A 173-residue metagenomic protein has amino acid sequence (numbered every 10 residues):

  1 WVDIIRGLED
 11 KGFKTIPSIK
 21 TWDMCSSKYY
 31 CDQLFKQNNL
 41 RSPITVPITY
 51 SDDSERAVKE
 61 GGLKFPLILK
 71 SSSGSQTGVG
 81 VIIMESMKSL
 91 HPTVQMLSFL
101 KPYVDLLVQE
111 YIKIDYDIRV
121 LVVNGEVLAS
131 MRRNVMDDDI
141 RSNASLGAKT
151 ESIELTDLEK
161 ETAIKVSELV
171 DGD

Functional and structural regions predicted by a protein language model:
W1-I16, T21, Y30: ATP-binding N-terminal substructure of ATP-dependent carboxylate-amine bond-forming enzymes
I4, S54, A163: Aromatic/hydrophobic pocket-lining residues that form π-stacking "cages" and hydrophobic walls in ligand
E9, K36, E168: Anion (oxyanion) recognition and catalysis
K14, R41, E126, D173: Residue-level detector of anion-binding/catalytic polar loops
K20-L106, D157: Active-site nucleotide/adenylate-binding loops and adjacent lid/helix of ATP-dependent enzymes
I82-V166: Phosphate-binding site of ATP-dependent enzymes
S167-D173: Conserved metal-phosphate-binding beta-hairpin within the catalytic cores of diverse ATP-dependent phosphoryl-transfer
